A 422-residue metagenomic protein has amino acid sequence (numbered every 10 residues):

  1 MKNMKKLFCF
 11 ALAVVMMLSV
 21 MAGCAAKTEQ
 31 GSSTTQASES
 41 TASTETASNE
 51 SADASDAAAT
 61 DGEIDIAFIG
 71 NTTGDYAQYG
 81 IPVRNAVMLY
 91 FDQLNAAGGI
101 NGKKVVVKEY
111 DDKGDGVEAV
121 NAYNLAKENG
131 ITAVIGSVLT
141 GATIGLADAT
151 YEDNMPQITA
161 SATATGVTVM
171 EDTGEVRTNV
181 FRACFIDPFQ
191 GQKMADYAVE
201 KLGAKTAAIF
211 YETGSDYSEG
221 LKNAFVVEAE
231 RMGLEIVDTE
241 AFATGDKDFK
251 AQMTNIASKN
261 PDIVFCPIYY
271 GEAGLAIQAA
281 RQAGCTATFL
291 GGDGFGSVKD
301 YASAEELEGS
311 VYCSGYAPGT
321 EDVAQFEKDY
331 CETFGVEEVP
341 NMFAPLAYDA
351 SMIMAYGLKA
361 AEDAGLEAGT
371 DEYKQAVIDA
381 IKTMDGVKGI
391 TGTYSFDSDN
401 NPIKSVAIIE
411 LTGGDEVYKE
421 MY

Functional and structural regions predicted by a protein language model:
M1-D65, A96, E128, Y422: Short, low-complexity disordered leader/linker segments with a strong preference for bacterial N-terminal type II
A58-D61, A67-M88, Y110-G116, V138-L139 (+2 more regions): Extracytoplasmic "Venus flytrap"
D61-E63, R84-V107, E230-L234: Signal peptide-proximal N-terminal region of secreted/periplasmic/extracellular or secretory-lumen proteins
Q78-N85, A97-M170, F242-K247, S395: Beta-alpha junction/loop-to-helix N-cap segments that form part of ligand/metal-binding clefts
I131-D238, T286-Y312: Extracytoplasmic ligand/sensor domains, especially the bilobed periplasmic-binding protein
T140-D153, K247-A283, I353, I409: Hydrophobic alpha-helical
I277-Y348, A360, E416-E420: Extracellular/periplasmic periplasmic-binding protein-like sensory domains
F334-N341, A355-Y418: Segments of small-molecule ligand-sensing domains
